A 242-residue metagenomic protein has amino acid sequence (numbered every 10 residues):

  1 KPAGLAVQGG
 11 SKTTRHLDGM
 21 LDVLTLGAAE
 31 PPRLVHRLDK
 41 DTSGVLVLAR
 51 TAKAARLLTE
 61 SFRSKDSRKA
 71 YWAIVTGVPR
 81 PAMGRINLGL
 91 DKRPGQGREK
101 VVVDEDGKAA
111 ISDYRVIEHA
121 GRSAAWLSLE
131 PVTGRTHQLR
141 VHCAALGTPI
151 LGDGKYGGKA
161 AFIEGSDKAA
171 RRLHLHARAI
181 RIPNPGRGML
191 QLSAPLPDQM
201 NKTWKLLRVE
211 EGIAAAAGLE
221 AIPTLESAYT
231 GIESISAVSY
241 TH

Functional and structural regions predicted by a protein language model:
P2, P131, P149, P185 (+1 more regions): Proline-centered helix-kink/hinge sites
P2-R98, K108, E118-G121, E164 (+4 more regions): RNA pseudouridine synthases
T13-L21, A52, R63, K92 (+2 more regions): Pseudouridine synthase
L34, D113, A125-L127: Conserved structural locus in ABC ATPase nucleotide-binding domains
H36, H137-R140, H242: Histidine-centered divalent metal-coordination motifs
V47, A73, Y114, L139 (+2 more regions): Residue-level signal for inorganic ion chemistry
I86, L90, E99-V103, I150 (+1 more regions): Short clusters of hydrophobic/aromatic residues that line enzyme substrate/ligand-binding pockets
V103-R115: Extended, charge-rich low-complexity interaction segments
